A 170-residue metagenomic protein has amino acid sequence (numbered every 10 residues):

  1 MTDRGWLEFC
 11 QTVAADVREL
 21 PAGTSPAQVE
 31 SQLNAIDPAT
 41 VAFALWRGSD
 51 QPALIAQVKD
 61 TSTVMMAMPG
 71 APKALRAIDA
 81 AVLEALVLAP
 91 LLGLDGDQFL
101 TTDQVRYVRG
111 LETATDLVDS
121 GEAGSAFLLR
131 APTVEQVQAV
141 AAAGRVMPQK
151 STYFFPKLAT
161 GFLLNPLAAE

Functional and structural regions predicted by a protein language model:
M1-E170: Surface-exposed, charge/polar-rich loops and edge strands
